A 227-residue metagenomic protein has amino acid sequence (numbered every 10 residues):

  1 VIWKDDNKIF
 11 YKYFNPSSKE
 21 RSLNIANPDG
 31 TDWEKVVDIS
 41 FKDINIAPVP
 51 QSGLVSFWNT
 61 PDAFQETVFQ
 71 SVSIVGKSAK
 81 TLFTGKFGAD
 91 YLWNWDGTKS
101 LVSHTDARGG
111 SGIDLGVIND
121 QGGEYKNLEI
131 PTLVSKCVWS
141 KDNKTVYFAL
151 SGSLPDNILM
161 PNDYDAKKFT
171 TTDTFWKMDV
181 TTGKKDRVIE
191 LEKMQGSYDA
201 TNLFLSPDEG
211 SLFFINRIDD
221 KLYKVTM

Functional and structural regions predicted by a protein language model:
V1-K12, W33-W58, A79-S103, L128-Y147 (+1 more regions): Conserved beta-propeller blade repeats
N15-K19, T60-F64, T105-G109, S153-D156 (+1 more regions): Short glycine/acidic-enriched loop and turn motifs that connect beta-strands
N24-D29, Q70-I74, L115-Q121, A166-T182: Beta-propeller blade signature
T31-V36, V75-F83, I118-I130, G183-E190: Blade-edge beta-strand/turn elements of extracellular beta-propeller and related beta-sheet repeat scaffolds
A149-T170: Short, conserved, GDST-rich strand-edge loop motifs in beta-rich repeat architectures
P161-A166, D173-D208: C-terminal structured domain segments
T226-M227: Short loop/turn segments immediately following beta-strands, especially the blade-tip and inter-blade linker loops
